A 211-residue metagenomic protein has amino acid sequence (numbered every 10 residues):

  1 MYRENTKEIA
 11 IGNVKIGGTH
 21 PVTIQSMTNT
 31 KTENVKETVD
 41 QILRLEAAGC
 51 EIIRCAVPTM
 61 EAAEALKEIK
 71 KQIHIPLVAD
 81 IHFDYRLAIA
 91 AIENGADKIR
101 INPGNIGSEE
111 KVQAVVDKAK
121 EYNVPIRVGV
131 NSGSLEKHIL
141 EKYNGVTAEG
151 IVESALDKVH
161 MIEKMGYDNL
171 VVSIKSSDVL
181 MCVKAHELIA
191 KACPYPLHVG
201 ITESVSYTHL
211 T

Functional and structural regions predicted by a protein language model:
Y2-V14: N-terminal basic/disordered segments at the start of proteins
R3, M27-N29: N-terminal capping/lid subdomain adjacent to the active-site entrance of alpha/beta enzymes
I11, I16-T23, T30-C55, M60 (+6 more regions): Alpha/beta enzyme core
K70-A79, C193-I201: Short beta-strand/loop segments at the ligand-binding rim of alpha/beta enzyme cores
E203-V205: Active-site phosphate/pyrophosphate-binding segments
T208-T211: Conserved small/polar residues in nucleotide/adenosyl-binding loops
